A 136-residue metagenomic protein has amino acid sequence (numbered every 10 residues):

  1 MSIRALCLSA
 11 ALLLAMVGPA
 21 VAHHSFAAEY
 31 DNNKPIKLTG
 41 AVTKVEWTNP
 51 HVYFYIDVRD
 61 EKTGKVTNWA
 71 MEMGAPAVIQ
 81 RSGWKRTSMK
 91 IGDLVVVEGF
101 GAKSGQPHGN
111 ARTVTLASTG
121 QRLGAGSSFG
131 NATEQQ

Functional and structural regions predicted by a protein language model:
M1-A10: Bacterial N-terminal signal peptides that target proteins for export
V17-A22: Sec/Tat signal peptide C-region and signal peptidase I cleavage site
H23-T39: Short N-terminal segments immediately surrounding and downstream of signal-peptide cleavage
G40-V42, L94: Conserved hydrophobic positions within beta-strands
T48-R59: Short aromatic-glycine-enriched beta-strand elements
M73-R81: Short, structured beta-strand/loop micro-motifs enriched in basic residues and often containing a Trp
R81-V97: Short nucleic-acid-contacting surface segments enriched for D/E, G, S/T with interspersed K/R
A102-G126: OB-fold/S1-family single-stranded nucleic acid-binding modules
